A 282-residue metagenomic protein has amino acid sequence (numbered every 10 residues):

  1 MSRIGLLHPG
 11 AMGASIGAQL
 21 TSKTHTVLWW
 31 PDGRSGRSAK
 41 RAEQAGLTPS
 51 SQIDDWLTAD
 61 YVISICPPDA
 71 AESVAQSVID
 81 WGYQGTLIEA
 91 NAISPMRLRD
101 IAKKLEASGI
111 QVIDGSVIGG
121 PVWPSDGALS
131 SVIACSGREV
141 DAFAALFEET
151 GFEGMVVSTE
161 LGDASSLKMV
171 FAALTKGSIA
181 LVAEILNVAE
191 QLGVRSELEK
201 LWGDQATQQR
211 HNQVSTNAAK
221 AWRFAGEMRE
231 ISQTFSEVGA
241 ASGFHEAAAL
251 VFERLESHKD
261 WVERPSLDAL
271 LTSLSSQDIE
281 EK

Functional and structural regions predicted by a protein language model:
M1-L57, Y61: NAD(P)+-binding Rossmann beta1-loop-alpha1 motif at the extreme N-terminus of oxidoreductases
I4, I93-A173: Rossmann-fold dinucleotide-binding core
V27, P49, Q111-I113, G154 (+1 more regions): Hydrophobic beta-strand scaffold residues
I53-V112: Rossmann-fold NAD(P) dinucleotide-binding segment
S166-R264: Helical "substrate-binding/catalytic lid" subdomain of Rossmann-like NAD(P)-dependent dehydrogenases/reductases
E263-K282: Short, basic/aromatic-enriched C-terminal tail that caps enzymatic domains
